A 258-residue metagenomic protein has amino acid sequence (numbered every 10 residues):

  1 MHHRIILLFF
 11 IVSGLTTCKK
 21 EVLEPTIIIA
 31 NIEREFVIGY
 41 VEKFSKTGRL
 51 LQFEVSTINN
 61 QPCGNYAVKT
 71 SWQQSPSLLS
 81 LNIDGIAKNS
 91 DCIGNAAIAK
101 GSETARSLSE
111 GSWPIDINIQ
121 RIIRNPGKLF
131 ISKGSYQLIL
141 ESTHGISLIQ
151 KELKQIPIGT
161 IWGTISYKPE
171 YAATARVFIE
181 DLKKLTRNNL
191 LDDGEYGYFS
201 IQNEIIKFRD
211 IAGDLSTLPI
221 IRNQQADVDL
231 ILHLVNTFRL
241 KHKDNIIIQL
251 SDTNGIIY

Functional and structural regions predicted by a protein language model:
H2-L8: Sec-dependent signal peptide recognition, specifically the positively charged N-region followed immediately by
G14-T17: C-terminal motif of bacterial Sec signal peptides marking the signal peptidase cleavage site
K20-D84, G134-T164: Acidic/polar, low-complexity intrinsically disordered N-terminal segments immediately downstream of a Sec signal
K88-D91, I119-G127: Short acidic/polar inter-strand loop motif in beta-rich domains
I98-E110: Ligand-binding face of N-terminal immunoglobulin V-set domains in extracellular IgSF glycoproteins
L108-Q120: A short tyrosine-centered beta-strand micro-motif
Q137-R209: Long, charge-rich C-terminal accessory regions
L182-N188, D193-Y258: Preference for solvent-exposed, low-hydrophobicity sequence contexts
